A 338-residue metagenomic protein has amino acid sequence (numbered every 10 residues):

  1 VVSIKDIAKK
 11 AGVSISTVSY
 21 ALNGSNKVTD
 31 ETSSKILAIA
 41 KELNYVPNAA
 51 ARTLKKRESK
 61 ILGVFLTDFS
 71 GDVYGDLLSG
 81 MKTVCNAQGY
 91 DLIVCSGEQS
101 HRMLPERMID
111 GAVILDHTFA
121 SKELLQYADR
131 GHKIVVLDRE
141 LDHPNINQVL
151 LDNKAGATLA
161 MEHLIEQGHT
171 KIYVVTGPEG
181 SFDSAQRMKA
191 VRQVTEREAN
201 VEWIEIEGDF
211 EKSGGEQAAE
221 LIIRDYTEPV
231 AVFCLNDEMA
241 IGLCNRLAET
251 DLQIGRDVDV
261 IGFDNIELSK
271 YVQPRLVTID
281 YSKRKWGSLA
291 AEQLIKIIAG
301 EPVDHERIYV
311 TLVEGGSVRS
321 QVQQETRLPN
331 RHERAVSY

Functional and structural regions predicted by a protein language model:
V1-S59, V73, S337: N-terminal helix-turn-helix DNA-binding module of bacterial transcription factors
V2, K60-E162, Y338: Alpha-helical recognition/docking segments in bacterial nutrient-uptake and carbohydrate-utilization systems
E31, L66-D76, S96-H101, V149-L159 (+5 more regions): Hinge/beta->alpha junction and helix N-cap segments in small-molecule ligand-binding domains
G63, I109-L115, Y173-V175, I206 (+3 more regions): Periplasmic-binding protein-like
T170-K171, V201-E202, I254-D259: Short acidic capping loops at alpha-helix termini that bridge into adjacent secondary structure
E220, D225-Y338: Flexible loop/turn connectors
